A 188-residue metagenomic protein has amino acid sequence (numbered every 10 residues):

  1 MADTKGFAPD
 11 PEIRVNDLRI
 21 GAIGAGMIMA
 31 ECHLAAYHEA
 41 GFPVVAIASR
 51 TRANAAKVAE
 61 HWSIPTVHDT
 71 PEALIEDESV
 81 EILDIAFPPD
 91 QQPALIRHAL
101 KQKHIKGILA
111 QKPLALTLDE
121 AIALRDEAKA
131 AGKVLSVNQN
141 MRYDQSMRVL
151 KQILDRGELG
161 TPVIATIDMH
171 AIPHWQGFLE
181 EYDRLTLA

Functional and structural regions predicted by a protein language model:
A2-W62: N-terminal Rossmann-like dinucleotide-binding module
E39-A40, W62, D77-E78, Q102 (+1 more regions): Acidic-histidine catalytic/liganding microenvironments
V45, H68, I108-L109, S136 (+1 more regions): Structural detector of well-ordered beta-strand residues that form the stable sheet scaffold of enzyme domains
P65-E127: Beta-loop-alpha module in the N-terminal Rossmann-like domain of NAD(P)-dependent dehydrogenases, especially those
K112-L114, Q139-M141, M169: Short strand-turn motif at the edge of the Rossmann-like AdoMet-binding core
A123-M141, G160-A165: Rossmann-fold dehydrogenase core element
D144-A188: Predominantly a Rossmann-like dinucleotide-binding segment in NAD(P)-dependent oxidoreductases
